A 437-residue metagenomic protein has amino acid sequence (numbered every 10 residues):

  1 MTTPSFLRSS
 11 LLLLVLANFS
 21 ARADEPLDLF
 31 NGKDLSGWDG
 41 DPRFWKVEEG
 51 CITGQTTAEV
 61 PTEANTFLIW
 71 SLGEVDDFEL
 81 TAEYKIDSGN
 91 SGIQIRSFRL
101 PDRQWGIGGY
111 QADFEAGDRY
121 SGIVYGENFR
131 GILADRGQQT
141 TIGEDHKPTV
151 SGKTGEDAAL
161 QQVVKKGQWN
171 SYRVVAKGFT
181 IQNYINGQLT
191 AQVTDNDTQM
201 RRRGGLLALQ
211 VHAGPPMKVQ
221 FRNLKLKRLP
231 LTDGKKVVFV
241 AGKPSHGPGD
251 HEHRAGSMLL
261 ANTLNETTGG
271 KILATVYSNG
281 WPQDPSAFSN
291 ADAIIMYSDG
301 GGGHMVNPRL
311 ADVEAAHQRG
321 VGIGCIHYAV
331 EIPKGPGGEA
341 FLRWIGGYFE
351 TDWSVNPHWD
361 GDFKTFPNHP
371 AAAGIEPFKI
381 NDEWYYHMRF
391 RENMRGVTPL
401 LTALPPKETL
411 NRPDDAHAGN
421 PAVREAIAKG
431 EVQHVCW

Functional and structural regions predicted by a protein language model:
M1-L11: Bacterial N-terminal signal peptides that target proteins for export
L12-R22: Hydrophobic h-region of N-terminal signal peptides that target proteins for export in Gram-negative bacteria
A23-D233, F341, G347-V355, W359-K364 (+3 more regions): Carbohydrate-interacting regions of secretory-pathway proteins
K46-V47, E74-D76, Q104-G106, M200-R202 (+7 more regions): Extracellular/periplasmic catalytic domains that process cell-envelope and extracellular macromolecules
E59-V60, K85-S88, L100-P101, G117-Y120 (+9 more regions): Solvent-exposed loop/turn segments at secondary-structure junctions within structured extracellular/periplasmic domains
F239, S245-I332: Helical hinge/lid and interdomain linker segments adjacent to catalytic or ligand-binding clefts that mediate domain
G303-P377: A glycine-rich, often tryptophan-bearing local segment used as a flexible ligand/cofactor-contacting loop or short
T351, V355-W437: Catalytic beta-strand/loop cores that center a nucleophilic Ser/Cys/Thr and support acyl-enzyme chemistry
